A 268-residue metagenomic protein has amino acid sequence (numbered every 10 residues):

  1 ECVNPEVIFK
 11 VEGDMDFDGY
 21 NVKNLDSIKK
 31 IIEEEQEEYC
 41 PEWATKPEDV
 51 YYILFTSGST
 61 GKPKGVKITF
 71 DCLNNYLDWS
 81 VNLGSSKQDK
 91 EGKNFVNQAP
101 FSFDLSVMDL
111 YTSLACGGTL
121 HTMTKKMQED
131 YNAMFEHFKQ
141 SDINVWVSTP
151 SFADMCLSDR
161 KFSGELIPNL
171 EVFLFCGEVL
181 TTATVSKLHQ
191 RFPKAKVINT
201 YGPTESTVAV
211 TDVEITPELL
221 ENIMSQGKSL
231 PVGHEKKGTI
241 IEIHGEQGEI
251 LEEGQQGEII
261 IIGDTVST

Functional and structural regions predicted by a protein language model:
E1-K30: Structural core segment of the AMP-binding/adenylate-forming
D14-F17, S27-E33, M127-D130, E205-T207: A short acidic, often aromatic-flanked loop/helix-cap motif at beta-alpha or helix-coil junctions that lines enzyme
E37-E253, E258-S267: Motif- and composition-driven signal specific to adenylation
